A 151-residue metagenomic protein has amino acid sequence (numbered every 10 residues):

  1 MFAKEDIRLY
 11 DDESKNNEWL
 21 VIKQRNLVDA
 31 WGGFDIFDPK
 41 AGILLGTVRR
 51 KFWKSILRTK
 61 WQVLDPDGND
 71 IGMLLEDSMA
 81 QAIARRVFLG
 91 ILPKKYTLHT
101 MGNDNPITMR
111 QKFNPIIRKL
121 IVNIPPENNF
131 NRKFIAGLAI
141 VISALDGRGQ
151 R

Functional and structural regions predicted by a protein language model:
M1-G33, P39-L44, R50-R151: Low-complexity or membrane-interfacial segments used for flexible interactions
